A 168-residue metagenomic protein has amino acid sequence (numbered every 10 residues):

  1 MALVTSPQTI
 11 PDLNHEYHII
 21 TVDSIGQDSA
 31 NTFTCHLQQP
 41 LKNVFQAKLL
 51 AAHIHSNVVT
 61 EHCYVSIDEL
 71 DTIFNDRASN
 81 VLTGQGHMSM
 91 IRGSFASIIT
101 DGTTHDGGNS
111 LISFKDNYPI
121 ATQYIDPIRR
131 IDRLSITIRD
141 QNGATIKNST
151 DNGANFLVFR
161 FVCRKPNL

Functional and structural regions predicted by a protein language model:
M1-L168: The ATP-binding site of the protein kinase catalytic domain
